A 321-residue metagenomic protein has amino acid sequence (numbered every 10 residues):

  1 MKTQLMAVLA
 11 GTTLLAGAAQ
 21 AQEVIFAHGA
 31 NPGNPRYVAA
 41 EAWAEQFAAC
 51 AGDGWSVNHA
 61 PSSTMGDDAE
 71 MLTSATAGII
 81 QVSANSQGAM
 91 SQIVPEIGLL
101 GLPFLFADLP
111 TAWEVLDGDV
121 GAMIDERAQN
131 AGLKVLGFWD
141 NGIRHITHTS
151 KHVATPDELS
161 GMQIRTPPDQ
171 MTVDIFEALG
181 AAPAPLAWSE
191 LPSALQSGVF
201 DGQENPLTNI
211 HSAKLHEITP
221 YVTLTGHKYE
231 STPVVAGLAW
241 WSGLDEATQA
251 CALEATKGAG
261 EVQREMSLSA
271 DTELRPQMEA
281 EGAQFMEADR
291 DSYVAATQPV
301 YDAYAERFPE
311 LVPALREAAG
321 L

Functional and structural regions predicted by a protein language model:
M1-V8: Bacterial N-terminal signal peptides that target proteins for export
Q4, T13-L14: N-terminal compositionally biased, intrinsically disordered segments and leader/signal-like regions
A10-G11, Q22-T111, D119-L321: N-terminal secretory/targeting leader peptides
L15-A21: Sec/Tat signal peptide C-region and signal peptidase I cleavage site
